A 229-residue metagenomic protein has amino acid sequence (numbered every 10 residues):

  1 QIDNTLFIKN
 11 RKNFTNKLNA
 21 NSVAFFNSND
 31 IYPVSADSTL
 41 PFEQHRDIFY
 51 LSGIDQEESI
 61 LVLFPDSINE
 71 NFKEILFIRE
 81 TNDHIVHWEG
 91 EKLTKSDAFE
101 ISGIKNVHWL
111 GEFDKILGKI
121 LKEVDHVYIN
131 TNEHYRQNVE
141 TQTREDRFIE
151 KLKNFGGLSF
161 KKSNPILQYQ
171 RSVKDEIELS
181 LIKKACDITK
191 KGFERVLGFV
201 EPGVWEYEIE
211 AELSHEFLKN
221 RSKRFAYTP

Functional and structural regions predicted by a protein language model:
Q1-K191: A composition/biophysics-driven feature that prefers long, compositionally simple stretches
A20-A36, K183-P229: Active-site cores enriched in adjacent His and Asp/Glu residues with nearby glycine-rich loops that coordinate divalent
